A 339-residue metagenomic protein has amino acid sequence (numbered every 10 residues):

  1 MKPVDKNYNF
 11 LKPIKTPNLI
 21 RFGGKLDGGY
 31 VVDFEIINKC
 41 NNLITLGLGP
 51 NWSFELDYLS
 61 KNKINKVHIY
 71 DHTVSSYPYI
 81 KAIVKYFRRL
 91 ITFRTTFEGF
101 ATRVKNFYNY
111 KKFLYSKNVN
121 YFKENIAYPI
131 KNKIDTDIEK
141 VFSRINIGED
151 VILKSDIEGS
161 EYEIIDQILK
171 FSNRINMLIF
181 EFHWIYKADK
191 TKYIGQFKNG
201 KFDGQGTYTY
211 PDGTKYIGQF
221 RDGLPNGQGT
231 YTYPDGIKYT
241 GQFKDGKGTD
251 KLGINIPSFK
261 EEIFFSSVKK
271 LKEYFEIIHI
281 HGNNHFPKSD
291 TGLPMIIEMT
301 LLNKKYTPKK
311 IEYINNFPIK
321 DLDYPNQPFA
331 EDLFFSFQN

Functional and structural regions predicted by a protein language model:
M1-G24: Rossmann-like AdoMet
R21-I44, G49-P50, L114-N173, K187 (+1 more regions): Short internal loop-to-helix segment that lines adenine-nucleotide cofactor pockets
R21-N132: SAM cofactor-binding core of SAM-dependent methyltransferases, primarily the Rossmann-like beta-alpha-beta module
G28-G29, F34, K190, G200 (+2 more regions): Detector for glycine-centered tight turns/loop "hinges" at secondary-structure junctions
N42, D57, K61-I69, P78-K81 (+6 more regions): Conserved acidic-Pro-Pro-aromatic motif
V84, L90, R94-N109, I138-E139 (+3 more regions): Well-ordered, non-membrane alpha-helical segments in soluble/globular domains
K192-D203, T214-N226, K238-G248: Conserved anchor residues at repeat-unit boundaries in beta-strand-based tandem repeats, strongest for the MORN repeat
Y208-P211, Y231-P234: Beta-turn initiation residues at beta-strand->coil junctions
